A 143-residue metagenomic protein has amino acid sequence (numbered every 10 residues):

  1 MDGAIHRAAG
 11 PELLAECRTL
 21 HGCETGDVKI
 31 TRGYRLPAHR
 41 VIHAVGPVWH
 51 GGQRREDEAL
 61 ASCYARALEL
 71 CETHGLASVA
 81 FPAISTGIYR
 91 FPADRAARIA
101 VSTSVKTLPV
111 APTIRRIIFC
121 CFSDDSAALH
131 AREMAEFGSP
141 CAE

Functional and structural regions predicted by a protein language model:
M1-H74: Glycine-/small-residue-enriched capping loops at alpha/beta junctions
V48-E143: Phosphate/ribose-phosphate-bearing ligand recognition and processing surfaces, centered on ADP-ribose/NAD(+/P+) systems
